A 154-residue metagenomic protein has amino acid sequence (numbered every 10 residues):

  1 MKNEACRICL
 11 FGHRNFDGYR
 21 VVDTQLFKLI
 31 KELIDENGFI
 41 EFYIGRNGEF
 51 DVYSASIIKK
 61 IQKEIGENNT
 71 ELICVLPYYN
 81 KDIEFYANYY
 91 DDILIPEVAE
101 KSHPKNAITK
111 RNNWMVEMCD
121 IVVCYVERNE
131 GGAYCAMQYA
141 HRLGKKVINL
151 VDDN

Functional and structural regions predicted by a protein language model:
K2-N154: Acidic/glycine-enriched connector segments
